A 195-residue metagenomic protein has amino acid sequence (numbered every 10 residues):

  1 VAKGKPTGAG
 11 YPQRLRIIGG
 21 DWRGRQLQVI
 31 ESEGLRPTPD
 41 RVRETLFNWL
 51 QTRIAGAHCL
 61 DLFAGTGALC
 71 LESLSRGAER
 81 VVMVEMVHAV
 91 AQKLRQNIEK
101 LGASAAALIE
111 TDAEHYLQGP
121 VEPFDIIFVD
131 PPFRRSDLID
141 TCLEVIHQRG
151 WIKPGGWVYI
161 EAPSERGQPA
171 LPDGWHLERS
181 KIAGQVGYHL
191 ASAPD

Functional and structural regions predicted by a protein language model:
V1-D195: Class I S-adenosyl-L-methionine-dependent methyltransferase catalytic core
